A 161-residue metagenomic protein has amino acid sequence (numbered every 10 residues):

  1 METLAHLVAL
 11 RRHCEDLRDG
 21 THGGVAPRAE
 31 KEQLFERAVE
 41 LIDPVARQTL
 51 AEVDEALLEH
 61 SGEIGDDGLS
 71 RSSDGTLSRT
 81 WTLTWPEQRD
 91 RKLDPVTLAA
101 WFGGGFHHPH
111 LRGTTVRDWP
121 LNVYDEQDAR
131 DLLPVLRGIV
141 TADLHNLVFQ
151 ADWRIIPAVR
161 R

Functional and structural regions predicted by a protein language model:
M1-E30: N-terminal, Lys/Arg- and Ser/Thr-rich interaction peptides
T3-H6, L10, L34, T49 (+2 more regions): Alpha-helical structural motif
L17, V53-H60, D143, L147-A151: Solvent-exposed amphipathic alpha-helical surface segments
T21-T80: Negatively charged, low-complexity tracts enriched in Asp/Glu with abundant Ser/Thr
V25, Y124, D128, A142-N146: Hydrophobic/basic alpha-helical segments enriched in Actinobacteria
A38, I42, A46, L132 (+2 more regions): Hydrophobic face of amphipathic alpha-helices
S78-G138: Intrinsically disordered, low-complexity regulatory segments enriched in Ser/Thr/Pro and charged residues
A151-R161: Extended, compositionally biased alpha-helical segments that mediate assembly or anchoring
